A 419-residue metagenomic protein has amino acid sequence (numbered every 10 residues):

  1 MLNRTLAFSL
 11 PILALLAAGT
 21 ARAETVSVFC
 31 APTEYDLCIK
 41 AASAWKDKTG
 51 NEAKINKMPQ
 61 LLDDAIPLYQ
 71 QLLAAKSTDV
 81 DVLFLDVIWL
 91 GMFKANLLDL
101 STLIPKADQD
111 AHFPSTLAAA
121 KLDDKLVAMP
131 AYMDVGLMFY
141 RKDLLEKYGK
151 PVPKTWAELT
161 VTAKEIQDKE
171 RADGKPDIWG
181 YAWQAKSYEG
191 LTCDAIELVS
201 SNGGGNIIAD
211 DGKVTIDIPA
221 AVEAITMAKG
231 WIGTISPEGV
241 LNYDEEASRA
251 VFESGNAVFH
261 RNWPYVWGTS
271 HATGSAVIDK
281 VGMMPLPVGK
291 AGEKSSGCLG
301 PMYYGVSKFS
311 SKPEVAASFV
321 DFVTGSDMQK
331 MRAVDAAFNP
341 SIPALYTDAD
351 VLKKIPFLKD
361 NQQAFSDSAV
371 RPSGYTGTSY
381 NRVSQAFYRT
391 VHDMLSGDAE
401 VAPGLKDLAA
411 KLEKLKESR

Functional and structural regions predicted by a protein language model:
E24-T33, N51-M58, D81-V82, V127 (+1 more regions): Short, well-ordered beta-strand elements
T33-K54, F387: Short, polar/charged alpha-helical segment
A44-H112, A119-K121, D143-K154, V251 (+3 more regions): Extracytoplasmic "Venus flytrap"/periplasmic binding protein-like
Q71, D79-D81, D108-L144, W179-G180 (+2 more regions): A structural signal for short loop-to-beta-strand junctions that line the ligand-binding cleft of periplasmic/secreted
D86-V135, P176-W179, L191-D194, I278-M284 (+2 more regions): Hinge/lid segment of periplasmic solute-binding proteins
V127-A131, G136, T160-K213, A257: Extracytoplasmic/periplasmic solute-binding protein
A163, D210-L241, L286: Glycine-centered hinge/linker elements that transmit conformational signals in sensory and ligand-binding systems
Y265-I278, G289-R389, E417-R419: C-terminal lobe and pocket-closing loops of periplasmic/extracytoplasmic Venus-flytrap solute-binding proteins
